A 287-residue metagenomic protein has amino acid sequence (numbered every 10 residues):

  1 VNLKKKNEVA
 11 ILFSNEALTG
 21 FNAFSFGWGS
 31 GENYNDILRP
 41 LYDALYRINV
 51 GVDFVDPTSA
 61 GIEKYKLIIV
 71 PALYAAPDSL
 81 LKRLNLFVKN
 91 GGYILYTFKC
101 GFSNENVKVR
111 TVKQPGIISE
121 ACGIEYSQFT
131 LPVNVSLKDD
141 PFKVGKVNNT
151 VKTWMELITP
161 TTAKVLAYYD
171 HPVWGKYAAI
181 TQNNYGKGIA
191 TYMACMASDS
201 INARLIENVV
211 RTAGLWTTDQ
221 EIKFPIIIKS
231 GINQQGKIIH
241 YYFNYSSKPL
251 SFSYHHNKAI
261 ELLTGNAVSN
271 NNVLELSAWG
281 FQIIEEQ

Functional and structural regions predicted by a protein language model:
V1-Q287: Carbohydrate-binding surfaces of carbohydrate-active enzymes
